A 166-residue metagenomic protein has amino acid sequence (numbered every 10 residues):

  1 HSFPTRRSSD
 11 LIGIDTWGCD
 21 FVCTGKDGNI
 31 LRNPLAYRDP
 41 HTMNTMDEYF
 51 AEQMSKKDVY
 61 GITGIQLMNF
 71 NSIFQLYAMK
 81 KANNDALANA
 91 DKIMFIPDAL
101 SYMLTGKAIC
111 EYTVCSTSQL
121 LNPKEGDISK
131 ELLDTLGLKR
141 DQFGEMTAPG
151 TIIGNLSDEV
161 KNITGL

Functional and structural regions predicted by a protein language model:
H1-S8: Short, small-residue-biased leader/transition segments that mark boundaries at the very start of proteins
D10-M54, D85, K107: Glycine/Thr-rich phosphate-binding loops that ligate phosphate moieties of nucleotide and other phosphorylated ligands
T24, V59-L166: Gly/Ser/Thr-rich active-site cleft segment
